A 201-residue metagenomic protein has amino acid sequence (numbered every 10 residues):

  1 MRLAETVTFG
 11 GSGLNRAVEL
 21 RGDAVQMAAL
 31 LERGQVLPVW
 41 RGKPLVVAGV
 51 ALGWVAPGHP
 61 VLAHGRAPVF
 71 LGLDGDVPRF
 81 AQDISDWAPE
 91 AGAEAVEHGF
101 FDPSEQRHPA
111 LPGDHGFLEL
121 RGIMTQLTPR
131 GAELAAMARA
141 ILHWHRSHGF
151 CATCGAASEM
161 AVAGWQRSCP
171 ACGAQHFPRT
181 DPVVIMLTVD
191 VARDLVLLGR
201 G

Functional and structural regions predicted by a protein language model:
M1-L127: N-terminal alpha-helical interaction blocks
A51-W54, A132, R167-A171: Short Pro/Gly-enriched beta-strand edge/turn motifs at strand-loop
M137: Phosphate-interacting basic helix/loop segments used at nucleotide- and nucleic-acid interfaces
H145-H148, G155, Q166: Residues immediately within or flanking Cys/His clusters that coordinate Zn2+ in small zinc-binding modules
A156-E159, F177: Short functional micro-motifs and their immediate structural scaffolds
M160-Q166: Short linker/helix segments within small regulatory modules
R167-G201: N-terminal strand-loop-strand
